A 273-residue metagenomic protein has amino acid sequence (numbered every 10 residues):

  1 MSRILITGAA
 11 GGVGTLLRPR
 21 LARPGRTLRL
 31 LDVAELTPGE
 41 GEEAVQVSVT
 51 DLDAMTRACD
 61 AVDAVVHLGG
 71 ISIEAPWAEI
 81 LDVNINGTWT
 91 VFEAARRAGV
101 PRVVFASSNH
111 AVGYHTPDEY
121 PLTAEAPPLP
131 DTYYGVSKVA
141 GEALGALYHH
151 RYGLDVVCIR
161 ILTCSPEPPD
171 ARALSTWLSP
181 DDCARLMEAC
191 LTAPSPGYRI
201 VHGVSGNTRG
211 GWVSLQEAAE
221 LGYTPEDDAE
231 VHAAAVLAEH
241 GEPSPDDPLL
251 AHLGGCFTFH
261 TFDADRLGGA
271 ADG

Functional and structural regions predicted by a protein language model:
I4-R23: N-terminal Rossmann NAD(P)H-binding glycine-rich loop of SDR-like oxidoreductase domains
P24-T37: Conserved glycine-rich Rossmann-like NAD(P)H-binding loop of the short-chain dehydrogenase/reductase
T37, V47-V83: NAD(P)H-binding glycine-rich loop region in Rossmannoid oxidoreductase-like domains and their noncatalytic homologs
T50, E79-T90, A98, N109 (+2 more regions): Glycine-rich NAD(P)-binding loop of the Rossmann-fold in SDR/ketoreductase-type enzymes
D82, E119-V156: Catalytic helix-loop patch of NAD(P)-dependent Rossmann-fold dehydrogenases
T90-L129: Conserved Rossmann-fold NAD(P)-dependent oxidoreductase catalytic core, especially the SDR/UDP-sugar
I161-E167, W177-Y198, G206: Alpha-helical substrate-binding/gating segment
R199-I200, T208-T224, V236-G268: Conserved C-terminal active-site "lid" loop/helix of NAD(P)H-dependent oxidoreductases that clamps the redox cofactor
